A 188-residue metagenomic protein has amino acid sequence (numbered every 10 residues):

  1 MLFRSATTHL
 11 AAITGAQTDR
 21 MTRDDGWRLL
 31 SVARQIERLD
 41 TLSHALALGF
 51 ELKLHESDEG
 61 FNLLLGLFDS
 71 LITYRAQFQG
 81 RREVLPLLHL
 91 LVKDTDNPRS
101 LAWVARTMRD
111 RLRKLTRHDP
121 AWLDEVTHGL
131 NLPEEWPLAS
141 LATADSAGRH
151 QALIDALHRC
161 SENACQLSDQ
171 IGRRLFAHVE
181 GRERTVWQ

Functional and structural regions predicted by a protein language model:
M1-Q188: Alpha-helical transmembrane segments and their helix-helix packing motifs
